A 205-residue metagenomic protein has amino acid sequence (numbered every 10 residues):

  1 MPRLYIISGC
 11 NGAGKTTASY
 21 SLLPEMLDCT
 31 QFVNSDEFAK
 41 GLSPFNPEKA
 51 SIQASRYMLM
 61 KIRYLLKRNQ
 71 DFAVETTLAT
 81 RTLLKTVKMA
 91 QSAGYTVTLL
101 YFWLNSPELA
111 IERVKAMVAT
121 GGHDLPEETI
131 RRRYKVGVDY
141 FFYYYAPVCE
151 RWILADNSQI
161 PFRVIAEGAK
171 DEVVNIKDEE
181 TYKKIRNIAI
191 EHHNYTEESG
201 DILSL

Functional and structural regions predicted by a protein language model:
I6-G9: The Walker A (P-loop) glycine that initiates the GxxxxGKT/S ATP-binding motif of P-loop NTPases
G12: Walker A (P-loop) phosphate-binding loop of P-loop NTPases
K15: Conserved lysine of the Walker
S19-Q70: Conserved substrate/cofactor phosphate-moiety recognition/catalytic segment in nucleotide-dependent phosphotransferases
E25, E37-A39, A79-T80, W103-L109 (+1 more regions): Conserved nucleotide-binding/hydrolysis micro-motifs of P-loop NTPases
Q53-L104, G137, I153: Glycine-rich phosphate-binding loop used to anchor ATP phosphates in small-molecule kinases, encompassing both
Y95-Y144: A glycine- and Lys/Arg-enriched "phosphate-lid" helix/loop adjacent to the NTP-binding pocket of small-molecule kinases
Y143-L205: NTP-dependent small-molecule kinase module
